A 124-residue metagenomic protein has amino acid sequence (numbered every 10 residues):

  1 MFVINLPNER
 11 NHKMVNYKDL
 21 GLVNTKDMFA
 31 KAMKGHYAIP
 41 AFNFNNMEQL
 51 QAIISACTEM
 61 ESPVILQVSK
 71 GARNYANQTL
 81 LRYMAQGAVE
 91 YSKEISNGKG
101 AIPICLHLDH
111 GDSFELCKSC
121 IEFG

Functional and structural regions predicted by a protein language model:
M1-K13: Short, Lys/Arg-enriched N-terminal segments with co-localized hydrophobic residues within the first ~10-30 amino acids
M14-P40, K93-G98: N-terminal amphipathic alpha-helix/helix-capping segment at the start of soluble metabolic enzymes
D27, Q49, A72-F123: N-terminal active-site wall of soluble small-molecule enzyme domains
I39-N43, V64-V68, I104-H110: Hydrophobic faces of well-ordered beta-strands that scaffold small-molecule active sites in alpha/beta enzyme cores
M60-S62, F123-G124: Glycine-enriched alpha-helix->loop->beta-strand junction motifs that scaffold or abut catalytic
